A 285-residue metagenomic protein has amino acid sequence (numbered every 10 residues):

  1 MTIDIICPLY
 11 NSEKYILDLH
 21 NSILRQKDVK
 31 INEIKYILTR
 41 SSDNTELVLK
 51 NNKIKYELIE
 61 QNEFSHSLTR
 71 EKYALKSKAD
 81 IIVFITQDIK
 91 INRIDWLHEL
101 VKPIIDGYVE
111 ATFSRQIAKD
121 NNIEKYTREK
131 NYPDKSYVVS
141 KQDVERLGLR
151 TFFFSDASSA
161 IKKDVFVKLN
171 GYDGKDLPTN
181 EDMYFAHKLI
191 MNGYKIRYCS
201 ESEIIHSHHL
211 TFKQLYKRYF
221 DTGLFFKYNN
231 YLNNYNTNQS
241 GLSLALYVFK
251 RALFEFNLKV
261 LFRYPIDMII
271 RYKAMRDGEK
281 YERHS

Functional and structural regions predicted by a protein language model:
S12-R25: Short, well-formed alpha-helical segments that are part of the catalytic scaffolds of diverse glycosyltransferases
L38-E46, I89-K90: A conserved acidic beta->alpha catalytic loop
Q61-S77: Glycine-rich, basic loop-to-helix element that forms the pyrophosphate-binding segment of sugar-nucleotide handling
D80-K90: Short beta-strand-to-loop acidic/aromatic patch adjacent to the donor-nucleotide binding site
I94-Y126: Conserved donor NDP-sugar-binding/catalytic core segment of glycosyltransferases
Q142-I161, L177-P178: A recurrent flexible, glycine/aromatic-enriched loop bordering the glycosyltransferase active site that acts as
P178-F185: Acidic donor-binding loop at a coil-to-helix junction in glycosyltransferase catalytic cores that engages
K217-S285: Non-catalytic, C-terminal membrane-associated alpha-helical segments of glycosyltransferases
